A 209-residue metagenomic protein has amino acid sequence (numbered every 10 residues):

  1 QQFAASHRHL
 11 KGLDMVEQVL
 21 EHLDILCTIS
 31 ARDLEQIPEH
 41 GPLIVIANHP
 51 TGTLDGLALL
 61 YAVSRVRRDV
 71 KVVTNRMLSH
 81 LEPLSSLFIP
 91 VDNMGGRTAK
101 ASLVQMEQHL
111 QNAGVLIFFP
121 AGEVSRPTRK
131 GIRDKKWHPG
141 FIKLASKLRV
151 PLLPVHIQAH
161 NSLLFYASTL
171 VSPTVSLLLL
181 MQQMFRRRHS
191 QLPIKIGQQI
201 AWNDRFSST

Functional and structural regions predicted by a protein language model:
Q1-I46, G56-A58, R65-R67, S85-S86: Membrane-anchoring hydrophobic helices of lipid-metabolizing enzymes
C27, V70-V72, L116, L152: Hydrophobic beta-strand scaffold residues
I44-I46, P90, I117-F119: Structural motif
H49-T53, V124-S125: Gly/Ser/Thr-rich loops at beta-strand to alpha-helix junctions that form or flank small-molecule/cofactor-binding
S64, R68-Q111: Conserved nucleotide-cofactor-binding alpha/beta core module
V73-N75, V91, F119, K147 (+1 more regions): Generic beta-sheet signal
H109-E123: A structural motif
V115, T128-F206: A cross-family acyltransferase "interaction/gating" segment
